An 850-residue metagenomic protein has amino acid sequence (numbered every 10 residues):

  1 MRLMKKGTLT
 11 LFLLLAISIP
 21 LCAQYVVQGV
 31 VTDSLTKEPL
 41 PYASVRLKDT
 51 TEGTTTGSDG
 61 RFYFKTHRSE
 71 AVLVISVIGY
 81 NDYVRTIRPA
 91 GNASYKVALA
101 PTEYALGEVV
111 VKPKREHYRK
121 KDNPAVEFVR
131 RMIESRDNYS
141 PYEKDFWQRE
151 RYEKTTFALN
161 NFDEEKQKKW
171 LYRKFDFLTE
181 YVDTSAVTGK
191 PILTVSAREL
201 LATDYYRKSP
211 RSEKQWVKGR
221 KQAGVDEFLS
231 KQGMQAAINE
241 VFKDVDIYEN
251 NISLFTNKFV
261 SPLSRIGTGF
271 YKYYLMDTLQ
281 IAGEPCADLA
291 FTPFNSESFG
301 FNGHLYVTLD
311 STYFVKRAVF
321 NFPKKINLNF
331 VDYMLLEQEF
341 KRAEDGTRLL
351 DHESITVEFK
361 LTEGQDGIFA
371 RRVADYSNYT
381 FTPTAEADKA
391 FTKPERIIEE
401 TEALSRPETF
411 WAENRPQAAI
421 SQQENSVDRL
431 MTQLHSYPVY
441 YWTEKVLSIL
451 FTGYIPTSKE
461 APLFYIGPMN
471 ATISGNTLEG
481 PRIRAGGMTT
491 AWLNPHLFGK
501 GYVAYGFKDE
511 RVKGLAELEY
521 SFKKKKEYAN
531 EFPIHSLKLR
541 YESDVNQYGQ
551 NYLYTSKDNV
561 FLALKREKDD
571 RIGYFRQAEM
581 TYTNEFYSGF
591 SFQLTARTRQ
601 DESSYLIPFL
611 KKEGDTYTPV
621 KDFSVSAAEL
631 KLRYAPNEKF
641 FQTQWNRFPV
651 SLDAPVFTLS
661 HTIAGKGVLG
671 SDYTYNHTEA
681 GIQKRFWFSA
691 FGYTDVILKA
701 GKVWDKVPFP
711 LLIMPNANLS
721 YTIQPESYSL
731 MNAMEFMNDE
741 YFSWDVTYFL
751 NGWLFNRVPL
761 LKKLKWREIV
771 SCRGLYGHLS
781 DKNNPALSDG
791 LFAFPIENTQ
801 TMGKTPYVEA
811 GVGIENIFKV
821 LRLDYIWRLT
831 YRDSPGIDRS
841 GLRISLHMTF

Functional and structural regions predicted by a protein language model:
M1-V30, V45, Y104-V110, A529 (+2 more regions): Bacterial Sec-dependent N-terminal signal peptides
Y25-V27, S34-D49, R68: Short, ordered, surface-exposed loop/turn motifs in non-cytosolic proteins
V27-D33, G60, V97: A short, amphipathic beta-strand motif
L47-D49, V74-R85: A short, solvent-exposed loop/turn motif at the edges and junctions of modular extracellular/periplasmic domains
T51-R61: Short, acidic Ser/Thr/Gly-rich low-complexity loop/linker segments typical of extracellular and cell-surface proteins
R88-K114: Extracellular beta-sheet/turn segments enriched in Thr/Pro/Gly and aliphatic residues
E103-Y104, V110, K114-C286, T292-G300 (+6 more regions): Structured extracytoplasmic
N257-F259, F391-F850: Exposed, low-structure sequence patches enriched in small/polar residues
